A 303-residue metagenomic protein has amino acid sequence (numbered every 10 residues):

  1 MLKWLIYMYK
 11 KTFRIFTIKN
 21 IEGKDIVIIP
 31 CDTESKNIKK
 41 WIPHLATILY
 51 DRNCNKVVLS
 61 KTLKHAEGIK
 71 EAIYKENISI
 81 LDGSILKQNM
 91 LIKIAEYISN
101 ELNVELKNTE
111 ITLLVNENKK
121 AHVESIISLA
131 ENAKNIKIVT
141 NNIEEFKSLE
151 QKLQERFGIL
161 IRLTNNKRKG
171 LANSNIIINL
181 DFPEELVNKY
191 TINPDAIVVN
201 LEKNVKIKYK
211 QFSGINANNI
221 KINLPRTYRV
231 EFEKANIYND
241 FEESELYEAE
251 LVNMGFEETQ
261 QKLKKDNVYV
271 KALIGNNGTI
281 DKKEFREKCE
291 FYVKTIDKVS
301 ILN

Functional and structural regions predicted by a protein language model:
L2-E71, E96, T279-N303: Metallocofactor- and cofactor-centric catalytic cores in central/energy metabolism, strongly enriched
T12-I15, K36, K40-I42, A46 (+3 more regions): A short, well-structured beta->alpha microelement
P30-E34, L59-L63, L114-E117, V139-I143 (+2 more regions): Structural motif
L63-K70, A121-H122, I143-E150, E185-V187 (+1 more regions): Short, charged/polar "capping" segments at the starts of alpha-helices and the immediately preceding loops
S79-E96: A glycine-rich, Thr/Ser-enriched phosphate-binding loop motif common to dinucleotide/cofactor-binding enzymes
E101-R168: Glycine-rich phosphate/diphosphate-binding loop of Rossmann-like nucleotide-binding domains
R162-K210: Glycine-rich phosphate-binding loop
I197, L201-N303: Adenosine-phosphate binding glycine-rich loop
